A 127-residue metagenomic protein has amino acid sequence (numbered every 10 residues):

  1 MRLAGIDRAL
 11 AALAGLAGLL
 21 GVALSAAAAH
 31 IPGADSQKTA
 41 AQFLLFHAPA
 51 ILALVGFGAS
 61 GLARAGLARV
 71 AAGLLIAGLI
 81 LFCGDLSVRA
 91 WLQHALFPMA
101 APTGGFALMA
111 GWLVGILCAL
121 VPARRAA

Functional and structural regions predicted by a protein language model:
M1-R2, P122-A127: Short, charged juxtamembrane terminal tails flanking transmembrane helices
I6-H30: N-terminal signal-anchor transmembrane alpha helix
L10, A14-G18, A71-G78, G104 (+1 more regions): Hydrophobic alpha-helical transmembrane segments of polytopic
L16-L24, S36-A63, G73-G84: Core segments of alpha-helical transmembrane spans in multipass integral membrane proteins
A27-I31, L54, G61, W91-L92 (+2 more regions): Helix-loop junctions at the membrane-solvent interface of multi-pass transporters, primarily the C-terminal
D35-Q42, A95-F106: Non-cytosolic membrane-interface motifs at loop->transmembrane helix junctions
F46-G56, A107-C118: Hydrophobic cores of alpha-helical transmembrane segments in multi-pass inner/ER membrane proteins, independent
D85-A100, C118: Membrane-helix boundary connector in multi-pass membrane proteins
